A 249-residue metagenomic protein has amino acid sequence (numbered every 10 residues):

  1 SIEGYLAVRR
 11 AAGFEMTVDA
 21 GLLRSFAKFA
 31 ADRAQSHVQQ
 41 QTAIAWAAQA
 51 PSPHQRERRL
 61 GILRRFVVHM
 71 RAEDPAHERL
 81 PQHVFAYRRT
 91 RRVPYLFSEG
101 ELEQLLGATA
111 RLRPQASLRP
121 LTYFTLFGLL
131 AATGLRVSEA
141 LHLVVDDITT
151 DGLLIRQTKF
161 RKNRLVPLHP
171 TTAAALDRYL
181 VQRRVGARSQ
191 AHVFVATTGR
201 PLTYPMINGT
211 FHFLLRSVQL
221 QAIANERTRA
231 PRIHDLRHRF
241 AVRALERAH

Functional and structural regions predicted by a protein language model:
S1-H249: Conserved catalytic core of the tyrosine transesterase superfamily
